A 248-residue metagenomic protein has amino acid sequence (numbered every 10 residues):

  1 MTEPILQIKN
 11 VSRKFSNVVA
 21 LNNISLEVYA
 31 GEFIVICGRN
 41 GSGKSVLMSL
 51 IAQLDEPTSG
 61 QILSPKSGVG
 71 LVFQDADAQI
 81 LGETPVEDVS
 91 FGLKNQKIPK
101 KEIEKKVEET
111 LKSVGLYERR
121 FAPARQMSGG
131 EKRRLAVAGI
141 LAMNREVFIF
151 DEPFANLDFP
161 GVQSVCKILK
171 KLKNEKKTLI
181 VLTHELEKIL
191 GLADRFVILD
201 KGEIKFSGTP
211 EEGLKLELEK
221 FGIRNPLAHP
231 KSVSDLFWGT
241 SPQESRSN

Functional and structural regions predicted by a protein language model:
A52: Helix-to-loop junction immediately C-terminal to a conserved catalytic motif
K101-R119: Conserved ABC ATPase "signature" region
P123-M127, E131: Conserved ABC ATPase signature
F148-D151: Catalytic Walker B motif of ABC-type/P-loop ATPase nucleotide-binding domains
T183-H184: H-loop/switch region of ABC-family ATPase nucleotide-binding domains
I189-G191: A short, surface-exposed alpha-helical micro-motif characterized by mixed small hydrophobic and charged/polar residues
K215-N248: ABC ATPase nucleotide-binding domains
